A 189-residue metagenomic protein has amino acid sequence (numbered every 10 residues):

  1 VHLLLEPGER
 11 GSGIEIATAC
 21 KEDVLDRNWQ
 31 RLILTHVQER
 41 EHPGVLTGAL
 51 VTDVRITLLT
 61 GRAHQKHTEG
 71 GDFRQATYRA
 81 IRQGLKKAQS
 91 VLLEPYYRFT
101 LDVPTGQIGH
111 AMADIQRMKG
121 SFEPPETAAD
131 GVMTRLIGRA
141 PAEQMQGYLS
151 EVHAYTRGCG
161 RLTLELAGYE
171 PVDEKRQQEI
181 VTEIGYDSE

Functional and structural regions predicted by a protein language model:
V1-E189: Accessory interaction regions appended to the cores of large information-processing enzymes
